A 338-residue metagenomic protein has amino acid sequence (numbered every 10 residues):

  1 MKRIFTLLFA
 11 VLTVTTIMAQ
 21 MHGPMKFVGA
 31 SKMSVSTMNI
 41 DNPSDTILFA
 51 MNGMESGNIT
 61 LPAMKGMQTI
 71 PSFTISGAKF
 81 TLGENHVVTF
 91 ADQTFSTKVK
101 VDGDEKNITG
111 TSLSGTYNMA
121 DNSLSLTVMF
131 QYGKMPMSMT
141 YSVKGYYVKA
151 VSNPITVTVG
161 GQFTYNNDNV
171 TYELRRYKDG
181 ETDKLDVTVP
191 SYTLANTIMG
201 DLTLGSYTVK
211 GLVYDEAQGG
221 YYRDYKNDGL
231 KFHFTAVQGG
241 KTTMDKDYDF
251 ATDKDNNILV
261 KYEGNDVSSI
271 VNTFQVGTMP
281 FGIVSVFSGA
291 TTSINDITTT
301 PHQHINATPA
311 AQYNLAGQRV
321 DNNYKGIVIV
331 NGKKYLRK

Functional and structural regions predicted by a protein language model:
M1-K26: Bacterial Sec-dependent N-terminal signal peptides
R3, I329-K338: C-terminal tail/sorting-segment detector
Q20-K26, S31, N39, P43 (+6 more regions): Edge beta-strand at a domain terminus
D41-I108, F163-F250: Predominantly extracellular/secreted and cell-surface proteins with exposed, flexible low-complexity segments
A50-N58, G83, S114-S125, Y177-D186 (+4 more regions): Short, solvent-exposed coil/turn segments at beta-strand boundaries
T89-Y147, K226-A290: Beta-sheet ligand-binding and adhesion/scaffold domains
Y132, V276, L315, V330-N331: Structural motif
A290-A316: Residue-level detector of functionally pivotal "anchor" positions at catalytic/ligand-binding pockets or at interdomain
